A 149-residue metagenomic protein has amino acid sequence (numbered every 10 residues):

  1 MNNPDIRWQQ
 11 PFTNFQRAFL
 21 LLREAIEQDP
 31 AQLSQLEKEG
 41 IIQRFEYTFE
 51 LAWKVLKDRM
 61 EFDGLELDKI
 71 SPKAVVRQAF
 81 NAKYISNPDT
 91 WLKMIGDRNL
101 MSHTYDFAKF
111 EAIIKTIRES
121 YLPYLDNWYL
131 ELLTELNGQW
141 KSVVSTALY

Functional and structural regions predicted by a protein language model:
M1-Y149: Solvent-exposed interaction patches of small proteins and small membrane subunits
